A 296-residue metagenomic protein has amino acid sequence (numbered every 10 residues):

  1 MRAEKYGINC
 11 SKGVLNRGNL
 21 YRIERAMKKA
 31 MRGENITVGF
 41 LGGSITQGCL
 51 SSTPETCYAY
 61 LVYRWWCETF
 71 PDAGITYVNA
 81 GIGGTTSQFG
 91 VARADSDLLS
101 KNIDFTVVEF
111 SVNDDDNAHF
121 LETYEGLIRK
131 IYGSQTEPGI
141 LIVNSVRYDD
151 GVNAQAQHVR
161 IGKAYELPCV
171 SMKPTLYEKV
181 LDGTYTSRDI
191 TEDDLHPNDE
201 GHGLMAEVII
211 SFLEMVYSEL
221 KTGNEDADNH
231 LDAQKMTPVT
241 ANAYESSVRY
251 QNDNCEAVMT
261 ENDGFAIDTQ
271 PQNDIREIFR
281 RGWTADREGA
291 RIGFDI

Functional and structural regions predicted by a protein language model:
M1-F40, T46-T53, C67-A73, G203-L204 (+1 more regions): N-terminal secretory targeting modules
M31-E34, C57-T76, A80-T85, F89-G223 (+2 more regions): Alpha-helical cap/lid subdomain in secreted, periplasmic, or secretory-pathway luminal O-acyl-processing enzymes
F40-L41, E109: Structural cue for short, hydrophobic secondary-structure segments
L41-G42, V143: Short hydrophobic segments within beta-strands
S44-Q47, V112-D114: A short, flexible beta-alpha/helix-coil linker loop
